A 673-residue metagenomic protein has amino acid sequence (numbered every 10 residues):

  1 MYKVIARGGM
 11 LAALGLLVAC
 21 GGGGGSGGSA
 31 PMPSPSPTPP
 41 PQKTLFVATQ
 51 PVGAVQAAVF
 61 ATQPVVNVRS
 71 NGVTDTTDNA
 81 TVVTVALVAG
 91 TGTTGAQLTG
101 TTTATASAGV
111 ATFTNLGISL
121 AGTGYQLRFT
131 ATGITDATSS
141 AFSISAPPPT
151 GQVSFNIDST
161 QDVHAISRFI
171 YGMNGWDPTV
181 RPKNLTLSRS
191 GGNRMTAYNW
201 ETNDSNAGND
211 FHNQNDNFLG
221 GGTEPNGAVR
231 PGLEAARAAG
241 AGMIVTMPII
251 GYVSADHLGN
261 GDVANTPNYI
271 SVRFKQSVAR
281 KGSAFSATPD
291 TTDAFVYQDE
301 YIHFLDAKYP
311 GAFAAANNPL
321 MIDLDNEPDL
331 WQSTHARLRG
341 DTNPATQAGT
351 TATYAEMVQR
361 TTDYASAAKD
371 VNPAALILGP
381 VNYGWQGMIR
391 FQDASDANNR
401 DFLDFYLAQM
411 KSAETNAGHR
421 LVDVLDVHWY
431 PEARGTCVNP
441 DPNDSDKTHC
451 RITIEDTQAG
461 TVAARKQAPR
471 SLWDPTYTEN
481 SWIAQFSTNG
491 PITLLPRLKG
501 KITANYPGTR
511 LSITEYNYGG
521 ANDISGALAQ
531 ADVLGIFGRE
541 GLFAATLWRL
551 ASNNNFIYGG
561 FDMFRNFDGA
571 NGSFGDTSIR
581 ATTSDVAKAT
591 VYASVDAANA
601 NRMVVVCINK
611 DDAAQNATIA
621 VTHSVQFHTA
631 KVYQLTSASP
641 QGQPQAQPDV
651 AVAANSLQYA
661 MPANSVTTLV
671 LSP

Functional and structural regions predicted by a protein language model:
V18-A19: C-terminal motif of bacterial Sec signal peptides marking the signal peptidase cleavage site
G27-P148: Core sequence-specific DNA-binding domains of diverse transcription factors
N156-V296, E300, D323, P328-A352: N-terminal substrate-binding region of glycoside hydrolase catalytic domains
A165, I170-G172, G242-I244, P319-D323 (+4 more regions): Structural preference for beta-strand elements that scaffold enzyme active sites
V296-Y309, P328, H335-S525, Q530: Noncatalytic carbohydrate-binding groove/subsite architecture in carbohydrate-active enzymes
D523, L534-V604, Q641: Glycan-recognition and catalytic regions of carbohydrate-active enzymes
V586-Q626, T667: Carbohydrate-binding surface patches
V650-P673: C-terminal beta-strand-rich structural cap/linker in extracellular carbohydrate-active enzymes
